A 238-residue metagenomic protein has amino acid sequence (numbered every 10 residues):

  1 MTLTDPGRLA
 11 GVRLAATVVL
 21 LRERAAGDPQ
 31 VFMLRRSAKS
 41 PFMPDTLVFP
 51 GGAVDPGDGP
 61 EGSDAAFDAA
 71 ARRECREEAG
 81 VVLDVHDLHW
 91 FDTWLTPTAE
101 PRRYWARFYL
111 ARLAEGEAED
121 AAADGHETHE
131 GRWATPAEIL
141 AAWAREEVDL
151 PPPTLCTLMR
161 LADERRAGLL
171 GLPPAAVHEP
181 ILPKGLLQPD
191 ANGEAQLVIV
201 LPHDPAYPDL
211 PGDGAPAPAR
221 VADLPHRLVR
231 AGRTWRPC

Functional and structural regions predicted by a protein language model:
M1-T128, A134-C238: N-terminal leader/linker segments that precede catalytic domains of diphosphate-processing enzymes
